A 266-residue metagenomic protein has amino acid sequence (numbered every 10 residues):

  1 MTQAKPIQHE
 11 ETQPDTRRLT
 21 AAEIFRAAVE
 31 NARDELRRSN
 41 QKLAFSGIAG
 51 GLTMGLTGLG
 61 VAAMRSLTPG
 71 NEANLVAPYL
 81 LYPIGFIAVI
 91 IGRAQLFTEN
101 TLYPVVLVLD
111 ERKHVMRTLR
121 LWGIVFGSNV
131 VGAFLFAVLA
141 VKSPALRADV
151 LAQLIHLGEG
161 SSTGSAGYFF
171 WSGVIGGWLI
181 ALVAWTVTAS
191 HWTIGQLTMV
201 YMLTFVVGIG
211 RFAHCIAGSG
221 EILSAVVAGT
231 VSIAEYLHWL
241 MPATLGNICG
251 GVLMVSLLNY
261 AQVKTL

Functional and structural regions predicted by a protein language model:
T2-L266: Alpha-helical transmembrane segments and their helix-helix packing motifs
